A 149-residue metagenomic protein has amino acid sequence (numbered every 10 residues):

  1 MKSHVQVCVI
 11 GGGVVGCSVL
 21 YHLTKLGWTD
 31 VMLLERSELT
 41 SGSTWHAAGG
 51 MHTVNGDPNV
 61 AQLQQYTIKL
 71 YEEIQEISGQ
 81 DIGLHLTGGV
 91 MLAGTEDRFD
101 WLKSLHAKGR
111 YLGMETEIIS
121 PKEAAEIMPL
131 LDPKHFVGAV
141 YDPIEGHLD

Functional and structural regions predicted by a protein language model:
M1-K2, K25, L84: Short, flexible hinge/linker loops that cap or flank conserved catalytic cores
M1-V15, M32: Beta1/beta-strand and adjacent pyrophosphate-binding region of the FAD-binding site in flavoprotein oxidoreductases
L23-T24, G109: Hydrophobic alpha-helical packing residues
T24-W45: Glycine-rich FAD pyrophosphate-binding loop
G49-I127: Dinucleotide-binding Rossmann-like beta1-alpha1 core, especially the glycine-rich loop that anchors the ADP
Y141-D149: Helical element adjacent to the flavin cofactor pocket in flavoenzyme catalytic cores
